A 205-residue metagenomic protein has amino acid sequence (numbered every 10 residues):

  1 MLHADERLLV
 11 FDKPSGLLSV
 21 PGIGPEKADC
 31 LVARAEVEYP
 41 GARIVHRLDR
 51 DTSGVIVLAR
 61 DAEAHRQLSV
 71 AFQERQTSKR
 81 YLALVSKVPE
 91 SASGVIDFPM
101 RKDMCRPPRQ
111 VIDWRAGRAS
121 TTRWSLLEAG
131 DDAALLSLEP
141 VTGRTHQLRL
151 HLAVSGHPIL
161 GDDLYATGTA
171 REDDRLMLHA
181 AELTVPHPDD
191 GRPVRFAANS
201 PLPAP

Functional and structural regions predicted by a protein language model:
M1-P205: RNA pseudouridine synthases
